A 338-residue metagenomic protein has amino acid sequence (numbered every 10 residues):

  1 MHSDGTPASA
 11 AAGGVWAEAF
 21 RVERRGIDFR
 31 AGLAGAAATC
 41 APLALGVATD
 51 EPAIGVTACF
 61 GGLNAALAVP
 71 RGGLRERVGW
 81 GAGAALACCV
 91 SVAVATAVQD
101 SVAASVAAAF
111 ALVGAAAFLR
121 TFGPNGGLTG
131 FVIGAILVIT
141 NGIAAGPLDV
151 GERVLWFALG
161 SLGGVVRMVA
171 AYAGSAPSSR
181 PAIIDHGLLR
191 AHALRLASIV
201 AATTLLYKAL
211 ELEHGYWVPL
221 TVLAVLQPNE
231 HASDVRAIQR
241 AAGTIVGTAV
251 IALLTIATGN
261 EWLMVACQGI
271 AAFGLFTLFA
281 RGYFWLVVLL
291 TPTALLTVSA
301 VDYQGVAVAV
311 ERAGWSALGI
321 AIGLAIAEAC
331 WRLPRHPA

Functional and structural regions predicted by a protein language model:
M1-L289, T297-A338: Alpha-helical transmembrane segments and their membrane-interface boundaries that form or gate the permeation pathway
